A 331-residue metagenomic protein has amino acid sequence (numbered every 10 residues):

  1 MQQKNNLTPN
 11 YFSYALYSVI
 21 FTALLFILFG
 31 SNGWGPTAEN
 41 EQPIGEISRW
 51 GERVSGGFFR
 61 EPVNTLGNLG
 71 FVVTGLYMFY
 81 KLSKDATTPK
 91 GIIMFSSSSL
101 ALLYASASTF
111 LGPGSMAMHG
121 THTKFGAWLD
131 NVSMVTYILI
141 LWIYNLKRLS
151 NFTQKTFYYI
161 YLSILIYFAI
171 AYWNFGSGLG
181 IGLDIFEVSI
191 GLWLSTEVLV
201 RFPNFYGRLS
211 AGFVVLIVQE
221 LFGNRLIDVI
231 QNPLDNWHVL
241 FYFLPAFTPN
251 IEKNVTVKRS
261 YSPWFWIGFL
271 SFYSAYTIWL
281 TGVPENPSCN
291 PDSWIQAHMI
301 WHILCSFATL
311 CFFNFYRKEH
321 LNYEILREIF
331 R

Functional and structural regions predicted by a protein language model:
Q2-L244, T248-E252, K258-W266, L270-R331: Early transmembrane hairpin module of multi-pass membrane proteins
